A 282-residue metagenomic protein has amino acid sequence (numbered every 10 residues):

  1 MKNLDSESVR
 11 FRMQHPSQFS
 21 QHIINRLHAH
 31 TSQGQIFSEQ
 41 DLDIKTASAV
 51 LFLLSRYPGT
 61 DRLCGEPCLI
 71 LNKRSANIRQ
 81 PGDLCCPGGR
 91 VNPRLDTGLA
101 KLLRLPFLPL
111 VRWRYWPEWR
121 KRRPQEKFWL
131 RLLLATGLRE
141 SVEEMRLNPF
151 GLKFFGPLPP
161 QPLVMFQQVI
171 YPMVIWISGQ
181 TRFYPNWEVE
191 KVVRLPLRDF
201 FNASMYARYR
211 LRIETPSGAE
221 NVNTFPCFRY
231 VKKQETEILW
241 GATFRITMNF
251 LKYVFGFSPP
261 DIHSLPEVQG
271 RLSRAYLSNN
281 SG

Functional and structural regions predicted by a protein language model:
M1-V189, L197-G282: N-terminal leader/linker segments that precede catalytic domains of diphosphate-processing enzymes
V192: Amphipathic alpha-helical interface segments
